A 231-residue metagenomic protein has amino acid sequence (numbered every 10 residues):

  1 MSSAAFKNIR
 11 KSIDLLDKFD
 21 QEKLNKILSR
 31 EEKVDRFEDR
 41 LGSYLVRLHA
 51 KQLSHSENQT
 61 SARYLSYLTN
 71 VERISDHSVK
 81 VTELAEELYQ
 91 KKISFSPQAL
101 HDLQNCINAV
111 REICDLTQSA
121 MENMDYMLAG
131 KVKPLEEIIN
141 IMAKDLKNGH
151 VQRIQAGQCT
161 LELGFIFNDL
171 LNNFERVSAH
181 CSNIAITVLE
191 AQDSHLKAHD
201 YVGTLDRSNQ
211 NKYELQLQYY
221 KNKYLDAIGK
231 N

Functional and structural regions predicted by a protein language model:
M1-N231: Cytosolic, long alpha-helical scaffolding segments
